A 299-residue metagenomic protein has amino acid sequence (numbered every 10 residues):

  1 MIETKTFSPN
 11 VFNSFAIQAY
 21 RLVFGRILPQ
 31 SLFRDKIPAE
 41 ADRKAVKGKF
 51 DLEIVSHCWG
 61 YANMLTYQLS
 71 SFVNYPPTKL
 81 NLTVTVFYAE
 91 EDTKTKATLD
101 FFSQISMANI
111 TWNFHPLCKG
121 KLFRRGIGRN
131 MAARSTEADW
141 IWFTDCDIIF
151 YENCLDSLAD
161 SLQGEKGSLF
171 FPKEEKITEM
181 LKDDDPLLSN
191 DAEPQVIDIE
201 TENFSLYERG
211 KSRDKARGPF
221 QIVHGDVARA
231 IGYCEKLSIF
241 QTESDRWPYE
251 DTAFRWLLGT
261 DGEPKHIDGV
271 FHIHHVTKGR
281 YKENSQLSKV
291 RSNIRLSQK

Functional and structural regions predicted by a protein language model:
I2-L32, Q68, R217, G225 (+1 more regions): C-terminal catalytic/acceptor-binding lobe
D51-V55, A253: Cell-envelope/extracellular polymer assembly enzymes that use nucleotide-activated donors
Y61-P76: Short, well-formed alpha-helical segments that are part of the catalytic scaffolds of diverse glycosyltransferases
V73-L117: Acidic donor-binding segment of Leloir-type glycosyltransferases
C118-S135: Glycine-rich, basic loop-to-helix element that forms the pyrophosphate-binding segment of sugar-nucleotide handling
R125-N130, D147-I148, L155, A216-F220 (+1 more regions): Conserved glycosyltransferase catalytic-site signature
D139-I149: Short beta-strand-to-loop acidic/aromatic patch adjacent to the donor-nucleotide binding site
Y151-S238: Conserved catalytic core of nucleotide-sugar-dependent glycosyltransferases
